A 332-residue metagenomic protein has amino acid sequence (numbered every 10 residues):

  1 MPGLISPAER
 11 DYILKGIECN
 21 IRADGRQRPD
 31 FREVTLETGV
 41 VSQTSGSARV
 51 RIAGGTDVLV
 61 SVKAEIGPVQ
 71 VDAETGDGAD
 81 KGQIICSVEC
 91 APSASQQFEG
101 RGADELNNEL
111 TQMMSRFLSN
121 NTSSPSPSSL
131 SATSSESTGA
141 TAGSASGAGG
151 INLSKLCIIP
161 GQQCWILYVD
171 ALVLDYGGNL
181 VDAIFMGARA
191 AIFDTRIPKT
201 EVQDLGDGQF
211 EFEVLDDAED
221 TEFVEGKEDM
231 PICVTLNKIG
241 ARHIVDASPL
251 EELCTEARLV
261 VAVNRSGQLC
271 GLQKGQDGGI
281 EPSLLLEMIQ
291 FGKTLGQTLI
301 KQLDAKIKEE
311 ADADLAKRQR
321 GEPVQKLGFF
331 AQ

Functional and structural regions predicted by a protein language model:
M1-Q332: Polyanion-binding surfaces on beta-sheet-dominated domains and ring/shell assemblies
